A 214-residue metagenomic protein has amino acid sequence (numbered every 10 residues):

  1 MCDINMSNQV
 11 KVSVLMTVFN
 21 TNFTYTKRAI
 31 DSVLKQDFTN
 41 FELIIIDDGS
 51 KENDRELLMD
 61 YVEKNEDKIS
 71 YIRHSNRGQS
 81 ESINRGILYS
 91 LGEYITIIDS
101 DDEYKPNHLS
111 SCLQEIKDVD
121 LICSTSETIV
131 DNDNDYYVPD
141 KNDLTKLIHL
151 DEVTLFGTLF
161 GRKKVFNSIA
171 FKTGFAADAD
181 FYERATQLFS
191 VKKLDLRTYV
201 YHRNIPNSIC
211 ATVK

Functional and structural regions predicted by a protein language model:
M1-S32: N-proximal low-complexity "stem/linker" segments adjacent to membrane-targeting elements
A29, H74-S90: Glycine-rich, basic loop-to-helix element that forms the pyrophosphate-binding segment of sugar-nucleotide handling
I30-N40: Short, acidic, metal-binding catalytic loop of nucleotide-sugar glycosyltransferases
D47-L57, D99: A conserved acidic beta->alpha catalytic loop
N53, D102-E115: Acidic donor-binding/catalytic loop of UDP-sugar-dependent glycosyltransferases, especially processive GT2
I95: Short aromatic/hydrophobic "clamp" motif used to bind/position activated sugar donors
L109-Y136: Conserved donor NDP-sugar-binding/catalytic core segment of glycosyltransferases
D143-K214: Conserved nucleotide-sugar donor-binding catalytic segment
